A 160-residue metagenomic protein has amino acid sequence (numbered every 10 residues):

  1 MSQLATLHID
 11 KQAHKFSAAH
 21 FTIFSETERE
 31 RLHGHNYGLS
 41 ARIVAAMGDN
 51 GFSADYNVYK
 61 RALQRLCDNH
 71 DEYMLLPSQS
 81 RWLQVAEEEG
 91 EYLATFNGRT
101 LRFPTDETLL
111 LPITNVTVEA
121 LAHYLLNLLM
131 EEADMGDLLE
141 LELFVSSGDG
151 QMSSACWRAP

Functional and structural regions predicted by a protein language model:
M1-P160: Charge-rich, low-complexity N-terminal segments
